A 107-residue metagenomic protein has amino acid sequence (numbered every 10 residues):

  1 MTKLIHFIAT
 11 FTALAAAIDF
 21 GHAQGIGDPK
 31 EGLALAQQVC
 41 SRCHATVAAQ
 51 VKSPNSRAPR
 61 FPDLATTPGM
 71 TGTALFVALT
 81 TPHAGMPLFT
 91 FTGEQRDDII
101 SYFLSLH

Functional and structural regions predicted by a protein language model:
M1-I5: Positively charged n-region of N-terminal signal peptides that target proteins for export
H6-D19: Bacterial N-terminal signal peptides
A17-L35: Electrostatic cytochrome c docking/interface patches
D28, L35-A36, T71, L75 (+1 more regions): Stable alpha-helical elements in mature extracytoplasmic
G32, A36-V47, I99: The canonical Cys-X-X-Cys-His
A48-F76: Gly/Gly-Pro-rich "capping" loops immediately C-terminal to redox-active cysteine motifs in periplasmic/lumenal
H83, F89-H107: C-terminal capping alpha-helices of c-type cytochrome domains
